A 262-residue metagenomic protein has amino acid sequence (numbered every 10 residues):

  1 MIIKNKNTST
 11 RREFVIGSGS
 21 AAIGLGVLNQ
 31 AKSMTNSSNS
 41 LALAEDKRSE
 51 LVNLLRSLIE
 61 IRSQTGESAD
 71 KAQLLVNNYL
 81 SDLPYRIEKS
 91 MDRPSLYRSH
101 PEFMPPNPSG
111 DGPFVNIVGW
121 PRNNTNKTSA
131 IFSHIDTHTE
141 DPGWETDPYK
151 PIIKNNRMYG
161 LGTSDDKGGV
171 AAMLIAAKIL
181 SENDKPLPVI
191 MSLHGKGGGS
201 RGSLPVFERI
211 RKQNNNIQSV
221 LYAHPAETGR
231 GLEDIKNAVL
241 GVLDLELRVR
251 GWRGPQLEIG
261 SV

Functional and structural regions predicted by a protein language model:
M1-S9: N-terminal secretory signal peptides
R11-S18: N-terminal export leaders
A31-S33, A44: Boundary at the C-terminal end of the N-terminal hydrophobic targeting segment
N39-M158, S181-K185: Acidic/His- and Gly-rich active-site-bordering loop/insert found across diverse amide/peptide-bond hydrolases
S90, S133-I135, A223-A226, R250-W252: Fold-independent oxyanion-binding glycine-rich loops and adjacent beta-strand/coil segments at enzyme active sites
M158-D244: Acidic/histidine-rich catalytic neighborhood of metal-dependent amide-processing enzymes
N237, Q256-V262: Acidic-enriched catalytic cores of C-N bond-cleaving enzymes acting on peptides and small amides
V242-Q256: Hydrophobic/proline-rich hinge and linker segments of small-molecule sensing/allosteric domains, predominantly
